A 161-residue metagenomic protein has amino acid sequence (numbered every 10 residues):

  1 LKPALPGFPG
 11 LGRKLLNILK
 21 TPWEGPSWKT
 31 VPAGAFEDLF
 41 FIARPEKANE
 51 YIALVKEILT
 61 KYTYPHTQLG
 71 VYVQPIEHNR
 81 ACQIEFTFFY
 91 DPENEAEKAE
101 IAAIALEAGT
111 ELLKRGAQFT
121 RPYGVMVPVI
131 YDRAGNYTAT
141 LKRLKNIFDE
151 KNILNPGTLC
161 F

Functional and structural regions predicted by a protein language model:
L1-F161: Conserved glycine-rich FAD pyrophosphate-binding loop
